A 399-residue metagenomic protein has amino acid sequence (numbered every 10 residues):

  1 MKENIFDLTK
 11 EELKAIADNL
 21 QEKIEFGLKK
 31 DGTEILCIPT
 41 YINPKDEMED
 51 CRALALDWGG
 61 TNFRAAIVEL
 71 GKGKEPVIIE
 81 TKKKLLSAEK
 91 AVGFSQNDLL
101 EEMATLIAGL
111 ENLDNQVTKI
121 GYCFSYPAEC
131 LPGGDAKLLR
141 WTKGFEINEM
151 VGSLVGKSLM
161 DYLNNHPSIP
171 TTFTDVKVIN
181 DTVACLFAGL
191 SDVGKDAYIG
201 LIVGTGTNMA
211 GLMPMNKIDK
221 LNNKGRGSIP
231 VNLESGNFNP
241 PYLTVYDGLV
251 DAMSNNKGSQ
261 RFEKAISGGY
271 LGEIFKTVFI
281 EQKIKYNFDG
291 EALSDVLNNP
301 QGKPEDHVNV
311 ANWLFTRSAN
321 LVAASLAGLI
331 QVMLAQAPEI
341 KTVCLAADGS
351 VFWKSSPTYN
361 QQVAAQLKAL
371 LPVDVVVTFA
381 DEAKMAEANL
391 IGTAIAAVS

Functional and structural regions predicted by a protein language model:
M1-L85, E89-T118, N164, S191-D192 (+2 more regions): ATP-binding/phosphotransfer module of carbohydrate and carboxylate kinases, centering on a glycine-rich
C51-D57, K119-G121, D175-K177, Y198-I202 (+4 more regions): Short glycine-aspartate micro-motif
F63, P127-L131, T207-A210, P240 (+1 more regions): Short, acidic Gly/Pro/Ser/Thr-rich loop/turn segments
F63-V68, A184-A188, G200-L201, T207-M213: Short beta-strand scaffold segments in enzyme catalytic cores
K84-A104, A128-D192, A197-I199, K217-N237 (+1 more regions): Glycine-rich phosphate-binding loop and adjoining helix at the ATP-binding site of ATP-dependent phosphoryl-transfer
D114-L163, P167, T205, K264-V278 (+1 more regions): Gly/Ser/Thr-rich active-site cleft segment
S125-C130, T182-C185, D348-W353, A383-K384: Short, internal active-site loops enriched in acidic
L212-A265: Acidic, glycine-rich loop-and-beta core segments that form the ion-binding/anion-interacting portion of active sites
